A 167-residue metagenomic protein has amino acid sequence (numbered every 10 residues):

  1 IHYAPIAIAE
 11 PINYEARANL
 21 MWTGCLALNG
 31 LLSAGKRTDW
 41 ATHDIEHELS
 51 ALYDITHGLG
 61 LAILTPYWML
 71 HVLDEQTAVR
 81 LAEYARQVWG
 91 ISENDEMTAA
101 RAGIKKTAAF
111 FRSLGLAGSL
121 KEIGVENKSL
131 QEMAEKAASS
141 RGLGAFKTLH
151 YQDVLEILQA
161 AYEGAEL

Functional and structural regions predicted by a protein language model:
I1-K105: Active-site segments that bind and position negatively charged phosphate/pyrophosphate groups
V88-L167: C-terminal charged capping/lid subdomain of soluble metabolic enzymes
